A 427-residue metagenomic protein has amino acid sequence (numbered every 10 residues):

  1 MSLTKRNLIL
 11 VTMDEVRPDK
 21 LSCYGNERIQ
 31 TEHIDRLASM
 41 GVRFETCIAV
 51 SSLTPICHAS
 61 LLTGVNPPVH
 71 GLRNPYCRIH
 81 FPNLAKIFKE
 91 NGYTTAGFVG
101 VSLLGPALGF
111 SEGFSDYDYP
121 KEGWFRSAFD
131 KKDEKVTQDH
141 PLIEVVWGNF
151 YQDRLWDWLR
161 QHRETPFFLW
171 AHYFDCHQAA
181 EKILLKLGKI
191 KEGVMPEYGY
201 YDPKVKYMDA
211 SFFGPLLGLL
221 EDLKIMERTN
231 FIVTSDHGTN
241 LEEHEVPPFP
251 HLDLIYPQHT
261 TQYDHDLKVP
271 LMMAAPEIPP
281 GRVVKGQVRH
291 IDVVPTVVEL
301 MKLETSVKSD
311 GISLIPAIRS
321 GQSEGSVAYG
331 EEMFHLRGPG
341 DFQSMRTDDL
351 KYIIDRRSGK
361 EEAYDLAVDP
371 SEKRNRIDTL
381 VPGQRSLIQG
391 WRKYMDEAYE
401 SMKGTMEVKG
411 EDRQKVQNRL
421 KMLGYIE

Functional and structural regions predicted by a protein language model:
M1-E427: Catalytic domains that recognize anionic headgroups
